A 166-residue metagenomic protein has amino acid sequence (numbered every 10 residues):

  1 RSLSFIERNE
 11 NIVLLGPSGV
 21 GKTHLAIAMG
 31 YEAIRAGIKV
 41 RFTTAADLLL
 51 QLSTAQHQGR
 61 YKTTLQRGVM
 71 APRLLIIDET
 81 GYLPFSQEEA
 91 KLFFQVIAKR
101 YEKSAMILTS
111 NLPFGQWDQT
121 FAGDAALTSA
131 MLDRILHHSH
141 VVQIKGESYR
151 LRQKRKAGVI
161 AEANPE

Functional and structural regions predicted by a protein language model:
R1-A71, T120: Conserved P-loop
T43, D47-T63, R67, T80-E166: Replace "adjacent to P-loop NTPase cores in ATP/GTP-dependent enzymes" with "adjacent to NTP-binding cores
L74: Walker B motif beta-strand of ABC-family P-loop ATPases
